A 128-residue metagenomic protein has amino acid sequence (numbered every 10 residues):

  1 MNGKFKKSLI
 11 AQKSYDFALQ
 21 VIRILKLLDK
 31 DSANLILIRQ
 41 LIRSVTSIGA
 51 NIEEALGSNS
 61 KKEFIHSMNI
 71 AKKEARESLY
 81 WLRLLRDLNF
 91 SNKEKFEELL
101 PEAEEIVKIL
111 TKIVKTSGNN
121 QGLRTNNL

Functional and structural regions predicted by a protein language model:
M1-E54, S58-L128: Short, C-terminally biased terminal segments at protein or domain edges
